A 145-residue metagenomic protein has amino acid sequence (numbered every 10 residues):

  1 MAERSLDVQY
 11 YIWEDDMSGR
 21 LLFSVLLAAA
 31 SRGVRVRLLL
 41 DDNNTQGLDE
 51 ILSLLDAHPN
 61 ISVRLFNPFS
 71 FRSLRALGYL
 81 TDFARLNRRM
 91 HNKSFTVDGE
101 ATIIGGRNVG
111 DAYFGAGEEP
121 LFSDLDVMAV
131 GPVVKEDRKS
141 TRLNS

Functional and structural regions predicted by a protein language model:
M1, S5, I12-R142: HKD-type phospholipase D/PLD-like phosphodiesterase module
